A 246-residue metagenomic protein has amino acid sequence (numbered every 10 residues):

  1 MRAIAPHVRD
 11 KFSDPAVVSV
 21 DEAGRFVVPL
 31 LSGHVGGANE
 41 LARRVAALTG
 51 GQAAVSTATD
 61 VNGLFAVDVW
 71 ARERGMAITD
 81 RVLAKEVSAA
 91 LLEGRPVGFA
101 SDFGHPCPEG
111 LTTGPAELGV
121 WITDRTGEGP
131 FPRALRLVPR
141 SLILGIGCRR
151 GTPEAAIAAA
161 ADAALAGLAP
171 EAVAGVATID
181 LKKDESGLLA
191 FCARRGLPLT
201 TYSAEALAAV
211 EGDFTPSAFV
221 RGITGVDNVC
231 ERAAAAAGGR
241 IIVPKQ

Functional and structural regions predicted by a protein language model:
M1-N39, R44-L48, Q52-G187: Conserved mixed alpha/beta catalytic, RNA-binding, or beta-rich assembly cores of soluble enzyme, regulatory
V17-V35, V69-G75, A208-R240: Short basic, glycine-rich beta-strand/loop surfaces that mediate nucleic-acid
E22, A58, A204-A206, Q246: Residues that form or immediately flank small-molecule/cofactor binding pockets and catalytic motifs
K85-L111, G212-Q246: Long, charged alpha-helical interface segments
V173, I179-E231, G239-V243: C-terminal non-catalytic interaction/assembly regions of soluble proteins
